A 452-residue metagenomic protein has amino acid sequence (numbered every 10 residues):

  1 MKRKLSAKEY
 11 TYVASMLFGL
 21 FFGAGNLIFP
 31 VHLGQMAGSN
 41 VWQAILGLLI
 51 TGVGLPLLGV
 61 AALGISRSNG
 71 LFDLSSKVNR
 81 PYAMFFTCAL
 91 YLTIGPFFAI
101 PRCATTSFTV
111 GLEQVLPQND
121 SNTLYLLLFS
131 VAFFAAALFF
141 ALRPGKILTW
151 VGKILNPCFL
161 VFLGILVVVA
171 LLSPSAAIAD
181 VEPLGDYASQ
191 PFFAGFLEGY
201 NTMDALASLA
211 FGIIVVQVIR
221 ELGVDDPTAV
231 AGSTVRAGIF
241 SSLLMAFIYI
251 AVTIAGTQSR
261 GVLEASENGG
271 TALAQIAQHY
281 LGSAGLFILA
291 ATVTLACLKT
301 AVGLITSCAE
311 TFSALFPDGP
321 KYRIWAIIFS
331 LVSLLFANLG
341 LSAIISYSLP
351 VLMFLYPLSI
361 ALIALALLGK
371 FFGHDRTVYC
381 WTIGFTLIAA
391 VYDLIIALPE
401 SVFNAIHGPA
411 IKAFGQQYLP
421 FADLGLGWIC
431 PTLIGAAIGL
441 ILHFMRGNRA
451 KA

Functional and structural regions predicted by a protein language model:
T11-F22, L92, V169-A176, G185-V252 (+3 more regions): Hydrophobic, membrane-embedded alpha-helices of multi-pass small-molecule transporters
G54, L58, C158-L171, V235-R260 (+2 more regions): Selective recognition of specific alpha-helical transmembrane segments in multi-pass small-molecule
I65-N69, D73, A132-L155, E221-V224 (+2 more regions): Membrane-water interface regions at transmembrane-helix termini and the short interhelical loops of multi-pass membrane
G70-S76, I248-L298, I305, A314 (+1 more regions): TM-loop-TM module centered on a large, flexible mid-protein loop between adjacent transmembrane helices in multi-pass
P96, I100, L160-Y187, A205-L206 (+4 more regions): Hydrophobic alpha-helical segments and their helix-loop junctions in multi-pass secondary transporters
A141-A170, L349-I360, Y379-A389: Membrane-interface loop-to-helix entry segments
R143-I154, F192, V215-L244, V262-A274 (+2 more regions): Hydrophobic, small-residue-rich membrane helices and short re-entrant helix-turn-helix hairpins that build
S173, L184, D375-A452: A generic transmembrane alpha-helix motif of multi-pass inner-membrane proteins
